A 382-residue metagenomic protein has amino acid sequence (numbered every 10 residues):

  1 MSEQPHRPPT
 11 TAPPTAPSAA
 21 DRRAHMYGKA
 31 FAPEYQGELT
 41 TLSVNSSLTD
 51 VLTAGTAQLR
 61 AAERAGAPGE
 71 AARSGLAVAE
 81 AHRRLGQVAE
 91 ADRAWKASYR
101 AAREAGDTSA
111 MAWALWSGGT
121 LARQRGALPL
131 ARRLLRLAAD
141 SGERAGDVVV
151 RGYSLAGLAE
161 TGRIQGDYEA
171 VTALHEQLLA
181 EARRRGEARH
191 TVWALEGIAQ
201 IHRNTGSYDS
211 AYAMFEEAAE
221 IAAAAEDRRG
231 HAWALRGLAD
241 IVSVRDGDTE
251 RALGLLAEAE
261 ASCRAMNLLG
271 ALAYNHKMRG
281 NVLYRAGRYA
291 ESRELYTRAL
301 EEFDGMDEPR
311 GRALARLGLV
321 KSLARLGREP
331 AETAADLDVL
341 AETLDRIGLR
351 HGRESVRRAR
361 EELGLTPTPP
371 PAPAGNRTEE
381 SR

Functional and structural regions predicted by a protein language model:
M1-G118, Q124-A127, L337-R382: Flexible inter-repeat linkers and adjacent short helices within tandem amphipathic alpha-helical repeat scaffolds
G37, E70, A77, A110 (+11 more regions): "A position-specific structural signal for the A-helix of alpha-solenoid helical repeats
N45, A65, L85, A105 (+13 more regions): Structural motif corresponding to the intra-repeat A-B loop/turn of tetratricopeptide repeats
V51, A91, A131, V171 (+4 more regions): Single-residue signature of alpha-solenoid repeat helices
T56-R60, K96-D107, R136-D147, E176-G186 (+4 more regions): Amphipathic alpha-helical segments of tetratricopeptide repeats
R73, R93, W113, Y153 (+8 more regions): Residue register of alpha-helical TPR repeats
